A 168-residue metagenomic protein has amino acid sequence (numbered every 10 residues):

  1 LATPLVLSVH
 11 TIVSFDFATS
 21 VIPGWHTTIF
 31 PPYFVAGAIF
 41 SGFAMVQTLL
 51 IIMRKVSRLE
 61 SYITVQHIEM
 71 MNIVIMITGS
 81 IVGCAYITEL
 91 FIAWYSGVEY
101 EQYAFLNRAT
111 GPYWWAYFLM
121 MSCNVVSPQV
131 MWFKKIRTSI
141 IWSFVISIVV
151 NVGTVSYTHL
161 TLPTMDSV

Functional and structural regions predicted by a protein language model:
L1-Y117: Long, contiguous internal "core" modules enriched in hydrophobic/ aromatic residues
F91, V98, I136-R137, V150: Short, glycine-/Ser/Thr-/acidic-enriched flexible segments
I92, S127, T154-Y157: Hydrophobic side chains within alpha-helical segments
W115-I140: Extended C-terminal subregions enriched in glycine
I141-N151: Central hydrophobic cores of alpha-helical transmembrane segments in multi-pass integral membrane proteins
H159, T164-V168: Single conserved hydrophobic/aromatic residue that forms the stacking wall/gate of nucleotide- or nucleobase-binding
